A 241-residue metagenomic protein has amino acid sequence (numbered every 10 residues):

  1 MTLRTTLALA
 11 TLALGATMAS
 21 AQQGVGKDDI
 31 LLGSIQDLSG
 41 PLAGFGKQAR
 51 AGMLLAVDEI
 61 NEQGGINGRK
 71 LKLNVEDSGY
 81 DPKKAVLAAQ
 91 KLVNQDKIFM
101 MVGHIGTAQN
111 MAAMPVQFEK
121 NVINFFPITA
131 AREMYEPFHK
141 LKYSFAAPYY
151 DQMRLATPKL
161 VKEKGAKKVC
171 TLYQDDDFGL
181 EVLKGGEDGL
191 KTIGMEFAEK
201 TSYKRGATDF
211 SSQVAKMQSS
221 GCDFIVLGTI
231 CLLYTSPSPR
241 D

Functional and structural regions predicted by a protein language model:
M1-L31, E62: Short, low-complexity disordered leader/linker segments with a strong preference for bacterial N-terminal type II
Q23-V25, D29-L31, G44-A51, E59 (+2 more regions): Beta-alpha junction/loop-to-helix N-cap segments that form part of ligand/metal-binding clefts
D29-L31, K167-K168, F224: Residues that mark the start of a beta-strand
G33-P41: Acidic/histidine-rich, surface-exposed loop or edge segments in extracytoplasmic proteins
L38, G79, D175: Residue-level signal for short, function-critical loop segments
K83, K97-K200: Extracytoplasmic ligand/sensor domains, especially the bilobed periplasmic-binding protein
V102, V226-G228: Structural motif
Y234-D241: Conserved small/polar residues in nucleotide/adenosyl-binding loops
